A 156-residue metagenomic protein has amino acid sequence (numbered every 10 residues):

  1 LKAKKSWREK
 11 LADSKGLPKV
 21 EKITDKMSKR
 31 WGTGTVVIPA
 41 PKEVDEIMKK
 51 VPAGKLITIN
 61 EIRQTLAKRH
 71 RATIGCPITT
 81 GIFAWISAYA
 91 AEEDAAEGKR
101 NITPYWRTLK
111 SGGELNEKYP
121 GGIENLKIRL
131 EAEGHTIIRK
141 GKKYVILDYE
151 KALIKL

Functional and structural regions predicted by a protein language model:
K2-L156: Nucleic acid-binding interface residues in structured DNA/RNA-binding domains, emphasizing the DNA-engaging scaffolds
